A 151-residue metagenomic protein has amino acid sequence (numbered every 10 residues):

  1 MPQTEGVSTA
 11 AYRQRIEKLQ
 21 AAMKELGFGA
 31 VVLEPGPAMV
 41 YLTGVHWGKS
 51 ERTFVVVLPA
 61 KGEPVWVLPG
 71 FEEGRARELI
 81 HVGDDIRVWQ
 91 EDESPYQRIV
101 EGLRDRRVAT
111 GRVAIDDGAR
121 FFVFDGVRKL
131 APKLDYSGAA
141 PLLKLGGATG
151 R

Functional and structural regions predicted by a protein language model:
M1, A11, I16, K24 (+1 more regions): Flexible, acidic/His-enriched mid-domain "rim/lid" segments that flank
M1-E63: Terminal domain-start leader segments
S8, V88, D116: Glycine- and other small-residue-rich loops at beta-strand/loop junctions that grip anionic moieties
G29, D84, G111: Conserved acidic residues
L33-E34, P69, V88-E91, S137-P141: Conserved beta-strand termini and adjacent loop/short-helix elements that scaffold enzyme active sites in alpha/beta
E34-G36, L68-F71, I115-A119: Structural motif
G44-H46, L79, D125-R128: Short amphipathic alpha-helical segments
V65-D92: Compact, glycine/acidic-enriched structural inserts
